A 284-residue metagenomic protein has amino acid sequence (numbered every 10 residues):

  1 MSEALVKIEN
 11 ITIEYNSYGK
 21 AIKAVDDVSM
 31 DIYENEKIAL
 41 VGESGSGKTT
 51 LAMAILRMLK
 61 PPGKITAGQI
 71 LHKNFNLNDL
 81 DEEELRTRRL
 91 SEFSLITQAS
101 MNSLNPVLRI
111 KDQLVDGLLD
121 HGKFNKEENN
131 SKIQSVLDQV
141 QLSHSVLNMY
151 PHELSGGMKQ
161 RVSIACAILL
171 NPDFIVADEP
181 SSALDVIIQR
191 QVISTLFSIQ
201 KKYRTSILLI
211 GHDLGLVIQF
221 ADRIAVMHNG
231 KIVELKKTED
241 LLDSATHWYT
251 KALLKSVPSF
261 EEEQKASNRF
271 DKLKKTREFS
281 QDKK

Functional and structural regions predicted by a protein language model:
A4, K237-K284: Short catalytic/signature loops enriched in Gly
K64-N76: Conserved ABC transporter NBD signature motif
N76, E127-S145, L254: Conserved ABC ATPase "signature" region
Y150-L154, M158: Conserved ABC ATPase signature
L169-D173: A short, proline-enriched helix->beta-strand linker immediately N-terminal to the Walker B motif in ABC-type P-loop
V217-Q219: A short, surface-exposed alpha-helical micro-motif characterized by mixed small hydrophobic and charged/polar residues
